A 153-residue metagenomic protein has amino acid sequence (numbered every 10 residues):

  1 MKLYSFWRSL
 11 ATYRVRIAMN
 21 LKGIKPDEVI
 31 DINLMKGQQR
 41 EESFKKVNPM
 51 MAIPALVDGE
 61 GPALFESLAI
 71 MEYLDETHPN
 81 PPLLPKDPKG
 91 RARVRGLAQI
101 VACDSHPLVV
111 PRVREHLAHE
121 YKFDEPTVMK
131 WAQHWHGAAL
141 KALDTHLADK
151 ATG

Functional and structural regions predicted by a protein language model:
M1-V128: GST-like domain detector, emphasizing the conserved glutathione-binding G-site in the N-terminal thioredoxin-like
N80, T145-G153: Surface-exposed helix-capping loop/turn segments at secondary-structure junctions
S105-V110, A142, D149-K150: Short, structured loop/turn "capping" segments at alpha-beta junctions
M129-A148: Amphipathic alpha-helical packing segments from all-alpha helical-bundle domains
